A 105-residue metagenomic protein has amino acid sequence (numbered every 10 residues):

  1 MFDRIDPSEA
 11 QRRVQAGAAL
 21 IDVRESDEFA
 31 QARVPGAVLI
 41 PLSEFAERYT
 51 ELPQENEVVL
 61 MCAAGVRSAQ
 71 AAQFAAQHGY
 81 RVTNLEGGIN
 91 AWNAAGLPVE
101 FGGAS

Functional and structural regions predicted by a protein language model:
M1-A19, S26-E57, R67-S105: Rhodanese-like catalytic fold shared by cysteine-dependent sulfurtransferases and DSP/PTP-type phosphatases
M61: Short, surface-exposed ligand- or partner-binding patches at beta-edge/loop junctions that are enriched in aromatics
